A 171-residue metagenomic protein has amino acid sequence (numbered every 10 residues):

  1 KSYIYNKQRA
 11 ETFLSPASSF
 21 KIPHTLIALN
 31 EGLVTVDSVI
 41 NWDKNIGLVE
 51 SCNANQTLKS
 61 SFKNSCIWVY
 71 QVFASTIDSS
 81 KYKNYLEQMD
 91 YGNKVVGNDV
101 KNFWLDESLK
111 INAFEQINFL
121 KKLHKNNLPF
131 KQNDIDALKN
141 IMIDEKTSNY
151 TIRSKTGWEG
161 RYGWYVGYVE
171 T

Functional and structural regions predicted by a protein language model:
K1-Q8, V166-E170: A short, well-structured edge-of-sheet supersecondary motif
R9-E11, S15, S19-F20, W68 (+4 more regions): Extracytoplasmic
F13-D37, S61: Active-site SXXK
I22, S61, E107-N127, D134-A137 (+1 more regions): Active-site-proximal alpha-helical segments within enzyme catalytic domains
L29-N45, F130-I135: Short, well-structured active-site flanking segments
E50, A54, L58, Y70-K125: Mid-domain, small-residue-enriched loop/turn segments at the edges of structured enzyme/sensor domains
L58-S65: Short helix- or helix-capping micro-motifs that position conserved polar/aromatic residues at function-defining sites
M142-T171: Short, Gly/Ser/Thr-enriched beta-strand-loop segments that form substrate-interacting elements of hydrolase/peptidase
